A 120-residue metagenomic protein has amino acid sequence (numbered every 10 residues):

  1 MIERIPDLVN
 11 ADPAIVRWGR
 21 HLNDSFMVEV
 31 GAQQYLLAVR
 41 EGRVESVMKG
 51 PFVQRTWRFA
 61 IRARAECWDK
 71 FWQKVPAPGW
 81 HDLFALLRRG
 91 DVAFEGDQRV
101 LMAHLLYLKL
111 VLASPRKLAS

Functional and structural regions predicted by a protein language model:
M1-S120: Feature captures hydrophobic
